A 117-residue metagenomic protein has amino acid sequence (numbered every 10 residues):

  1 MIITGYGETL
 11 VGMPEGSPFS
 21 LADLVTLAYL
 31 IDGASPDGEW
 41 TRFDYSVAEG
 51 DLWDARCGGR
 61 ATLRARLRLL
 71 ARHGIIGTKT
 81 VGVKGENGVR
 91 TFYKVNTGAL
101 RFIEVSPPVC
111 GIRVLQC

Functional and structural regions predicted by a protein language model:
M1-G50, D54, G111-I112, Q116: Short recognition helix of helix-turn-helix/winged-helix DNA-binding domains
G33-K94: Winged helix-turn-helix DNA-binding recognition segment
N96-C117: Short, amphipathic alpha-helical interaction segments positioned at domain boundaries
